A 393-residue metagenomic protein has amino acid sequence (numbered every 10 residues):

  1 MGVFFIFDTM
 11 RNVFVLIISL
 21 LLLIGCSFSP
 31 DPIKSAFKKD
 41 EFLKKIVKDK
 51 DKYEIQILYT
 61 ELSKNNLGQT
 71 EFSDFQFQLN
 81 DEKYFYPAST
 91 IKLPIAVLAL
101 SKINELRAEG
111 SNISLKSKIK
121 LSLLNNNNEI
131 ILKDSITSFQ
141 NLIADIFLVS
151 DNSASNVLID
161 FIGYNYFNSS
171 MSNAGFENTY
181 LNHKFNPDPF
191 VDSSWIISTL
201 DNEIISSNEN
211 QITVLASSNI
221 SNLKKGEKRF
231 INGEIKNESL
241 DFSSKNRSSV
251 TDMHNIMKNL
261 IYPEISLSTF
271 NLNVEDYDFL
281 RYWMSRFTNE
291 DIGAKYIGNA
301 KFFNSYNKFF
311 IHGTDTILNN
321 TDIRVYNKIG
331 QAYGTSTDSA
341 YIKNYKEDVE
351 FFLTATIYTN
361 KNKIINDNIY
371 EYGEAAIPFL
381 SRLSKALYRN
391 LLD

Functional and structural regions predicted by a protein language model:
R11-S19: Sec-dependent signal peptide recognition, specifically the positively charged N-region followed immediately by
I24-G25: C-terminal motif of bacterial Sec signal peptides marking the signal peptidase cleavage site
F28-F42, D49, I235-D393: Structured C-terminal helix/loop/strand segments within mature extracytoplasmic catalytic/sensor domains
P30-F42, K52, I119, L123-L124 (+2 more regions): Active-site-adjacent helix/loop patches that line small-molecule binding or acyl-intermediate pockets
F37-L79, L353-A355: A short, well-structured edge-of-sheet supersecondary motif
T60-L62, F147-S150, F161, K184 (+2 more regions): Active-site-proximal beta-strand/loop segments in catalytic clefts of secreted hydrolases
F85-L115, L353: Active-site SXXK
K92-A99, I146, M171, M253 (+3 more regions): Residue-level preference for non-acidic, small/hydrophobic
